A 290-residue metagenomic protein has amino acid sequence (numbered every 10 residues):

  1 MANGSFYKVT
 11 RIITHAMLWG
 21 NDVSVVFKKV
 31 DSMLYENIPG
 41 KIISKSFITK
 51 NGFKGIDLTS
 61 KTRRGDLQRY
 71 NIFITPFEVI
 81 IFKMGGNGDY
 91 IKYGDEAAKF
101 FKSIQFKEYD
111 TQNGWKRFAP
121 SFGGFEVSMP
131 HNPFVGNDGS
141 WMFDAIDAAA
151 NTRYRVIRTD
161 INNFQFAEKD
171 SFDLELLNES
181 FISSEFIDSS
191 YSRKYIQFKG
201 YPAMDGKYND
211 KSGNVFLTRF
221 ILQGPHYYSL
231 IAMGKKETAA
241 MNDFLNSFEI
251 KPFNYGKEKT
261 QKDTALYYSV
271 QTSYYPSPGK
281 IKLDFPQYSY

Functional and structural regions predicted by a protein language model:
M1-K8, I13-R155, D160-A203, Y208-Y290: N-terminal targeting sequences that direct proteins away from the cytosol to non-cytosolic compartments
